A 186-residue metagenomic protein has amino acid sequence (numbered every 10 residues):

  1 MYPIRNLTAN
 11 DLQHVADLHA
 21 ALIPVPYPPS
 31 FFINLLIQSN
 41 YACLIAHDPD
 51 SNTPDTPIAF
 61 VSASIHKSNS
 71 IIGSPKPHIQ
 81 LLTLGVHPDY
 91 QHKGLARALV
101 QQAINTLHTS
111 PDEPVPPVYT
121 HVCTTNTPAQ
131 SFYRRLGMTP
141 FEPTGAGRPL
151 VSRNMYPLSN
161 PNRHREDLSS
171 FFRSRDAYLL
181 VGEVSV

Functional and structural regions predicted by a protein language model:
Y2, A9-D89, V100-D112, G182-S185: Acetyl-CoA-dependent GNAT
N6-A9, L22-P26, P75, G94 (+2 more regions): Intrinsic disorder
S68, Y119-H121, R134, T139-G182: Conserved catalytic-core motifs of GNAT/GCN5-like acyltransferases
H78, P117-Y119: Structural preference for beta-strand elements that scaffold enzyme active sites
T83-Q101, D112, T124-S131, R135-L136: Conserved glycine-rich acetyl-CoA-binding loop
